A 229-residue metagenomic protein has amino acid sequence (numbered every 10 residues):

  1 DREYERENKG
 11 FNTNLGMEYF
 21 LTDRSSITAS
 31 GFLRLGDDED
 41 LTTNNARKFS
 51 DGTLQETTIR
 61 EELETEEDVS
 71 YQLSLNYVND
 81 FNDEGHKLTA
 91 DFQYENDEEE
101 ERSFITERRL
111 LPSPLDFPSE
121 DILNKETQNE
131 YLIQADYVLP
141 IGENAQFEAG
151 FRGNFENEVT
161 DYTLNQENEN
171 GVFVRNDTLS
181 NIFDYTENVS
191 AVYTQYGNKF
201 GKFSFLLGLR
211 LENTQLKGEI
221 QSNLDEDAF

Functional and structural regions predicted by a protein language model:
D1-F229: Primarily recognizes Gram-negative and organellar outer-membrane beta-barrels
